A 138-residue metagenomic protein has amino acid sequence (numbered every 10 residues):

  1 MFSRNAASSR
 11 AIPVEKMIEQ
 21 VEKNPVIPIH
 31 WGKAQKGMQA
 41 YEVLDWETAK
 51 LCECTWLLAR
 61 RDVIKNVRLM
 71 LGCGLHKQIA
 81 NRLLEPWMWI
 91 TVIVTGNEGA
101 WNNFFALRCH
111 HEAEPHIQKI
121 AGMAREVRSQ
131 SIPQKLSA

Functional and structural regions predicted by a protein language model:
M1-A138: A conserved ligand/cofactor-binding region detector
